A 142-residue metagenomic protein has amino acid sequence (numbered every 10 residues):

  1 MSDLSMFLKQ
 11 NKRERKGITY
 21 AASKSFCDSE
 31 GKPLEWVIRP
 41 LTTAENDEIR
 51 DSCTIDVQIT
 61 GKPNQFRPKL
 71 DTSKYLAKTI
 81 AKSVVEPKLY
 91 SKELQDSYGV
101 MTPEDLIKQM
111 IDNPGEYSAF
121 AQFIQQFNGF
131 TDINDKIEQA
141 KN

Functional and structural regions predicted by a protein language model:
M1-R15, N134, Q139-N142: Low-complexity intrinsically disordered segments
D3, K24-F26, A119, D135: Compositionally biased regions
K12-E14, S23, I38, A81: Short, intrinsically disordered low-complexity segments
R13-G17, K62-N64: A short linear-motif detector with a strong N-terminal bias
K16-G31: Short acidic-hydrophobic surface loop/beta-edge motif
K32-V37, L41-N142: Short, surface-exposed, charged amphipathic helix/loop patches that serve as local interaction elements
